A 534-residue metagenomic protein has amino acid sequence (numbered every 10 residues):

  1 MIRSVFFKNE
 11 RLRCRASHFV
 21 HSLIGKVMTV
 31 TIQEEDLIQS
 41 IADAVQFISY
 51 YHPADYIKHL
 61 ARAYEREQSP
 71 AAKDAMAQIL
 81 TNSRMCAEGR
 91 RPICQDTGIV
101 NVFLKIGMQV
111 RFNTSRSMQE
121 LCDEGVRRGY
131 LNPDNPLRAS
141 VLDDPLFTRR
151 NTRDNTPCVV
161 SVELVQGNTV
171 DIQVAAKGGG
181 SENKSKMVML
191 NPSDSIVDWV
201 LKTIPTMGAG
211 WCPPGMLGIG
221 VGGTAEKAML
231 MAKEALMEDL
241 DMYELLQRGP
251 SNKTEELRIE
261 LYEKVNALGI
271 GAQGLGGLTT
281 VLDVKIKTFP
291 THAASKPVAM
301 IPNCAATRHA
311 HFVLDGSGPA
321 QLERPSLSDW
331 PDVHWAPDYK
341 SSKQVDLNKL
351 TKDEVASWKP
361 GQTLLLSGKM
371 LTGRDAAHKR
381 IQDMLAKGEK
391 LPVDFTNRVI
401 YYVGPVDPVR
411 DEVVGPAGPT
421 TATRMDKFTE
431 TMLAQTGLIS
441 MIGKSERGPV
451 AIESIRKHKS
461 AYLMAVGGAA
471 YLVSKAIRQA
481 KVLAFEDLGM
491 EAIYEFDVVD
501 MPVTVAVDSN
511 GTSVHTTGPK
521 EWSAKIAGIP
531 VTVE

Functional and structural regions predicted by a protein language model:
V5, E10, F19-V20: Short hydrophobic alpha-helical segments enriched in small aliphatic residues
L23-I219, T224-P337, A434: Non-transmembrane, aqueous-exposed alpha-helical and coiled segments at domain scale
L236, L240-G269, Q273-G276, T372-M501: Feature captures the catalytic cores and cofactor-binding loops of soluble hydro-lyases/lyases that act on carboxylate
T279-L282, T291, K475, Q479-E534: C-terminal binding/interaction regions
K340-L350: Short, structured beta-strand/loop micro-motifs enriched in basic residues and often containing a Trp
V355-W358, L364: Short, well-ordered loop/turn sites that connect or cap secondary structure elements
T363, K369-G373, S509: Short, charged beta-turn/beta-strand-edge "cap" motif at the junction between a beta-strand and an adjacent loop
